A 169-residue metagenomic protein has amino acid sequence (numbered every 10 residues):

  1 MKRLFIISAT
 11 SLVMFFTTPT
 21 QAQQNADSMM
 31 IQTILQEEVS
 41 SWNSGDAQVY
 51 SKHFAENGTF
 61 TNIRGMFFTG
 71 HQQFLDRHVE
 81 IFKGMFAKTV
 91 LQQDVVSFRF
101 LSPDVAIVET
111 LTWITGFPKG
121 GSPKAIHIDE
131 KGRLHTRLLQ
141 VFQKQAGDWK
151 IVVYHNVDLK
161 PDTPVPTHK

Functional and structural regions predicted by a protein language model:
M1-L4: Positively charged n-region of N-terminal signal peptides that target proteins for export
I6-I7, F98: N-terminal hydrophobic alpha-helix used for membrane targeting or insertion
I7-F15: Bacterial N-terminal signal peptides
M14-T17, F100: Aromatic-residue hotspot detector
T18-A22: Sec/Tat signal peptide C-region and signal peptidase I cleavage site
Q23-Q36, S40-K52, T59-K169: A beta-strand edge to alpha-helix "cap/lid" segment located at domain peripheries
